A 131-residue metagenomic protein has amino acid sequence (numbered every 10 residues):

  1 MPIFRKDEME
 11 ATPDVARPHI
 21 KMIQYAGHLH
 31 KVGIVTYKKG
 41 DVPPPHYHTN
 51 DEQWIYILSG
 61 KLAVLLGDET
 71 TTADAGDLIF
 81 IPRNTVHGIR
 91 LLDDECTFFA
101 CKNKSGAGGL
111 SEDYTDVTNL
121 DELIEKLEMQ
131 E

Functional and structural regions predicted by a protein language model:
I3-R5, M9, L29-K31, G88-E131: Double-stranded beta-helix
E10-P45: A short glycine-rich, His/Asp/Glu-containing loop-to-beta-strand
H28-H30, K38-D41, K61-L62, T70 (+1 more regions): Short, charged/polar surface micro-motifs in flexible loops or helix N-caps
T36-K38, Y47-V64: Short, conserved beta-strand element in jelly-roll/cupin
K39, N50, E69, T85-V86 (+1 more regions): A generic "binding-loop/recognition-motif" signal
P45, V64-L65, I81, H87-D93 (+1 more regions): Short beta-strand His + acidic residue motifs that chelate non-heme Fe in jelly-roll/DSBH and cupin folds
D68-R83: Short acidic-glycine-tyrosine-enriched beta hairpin
